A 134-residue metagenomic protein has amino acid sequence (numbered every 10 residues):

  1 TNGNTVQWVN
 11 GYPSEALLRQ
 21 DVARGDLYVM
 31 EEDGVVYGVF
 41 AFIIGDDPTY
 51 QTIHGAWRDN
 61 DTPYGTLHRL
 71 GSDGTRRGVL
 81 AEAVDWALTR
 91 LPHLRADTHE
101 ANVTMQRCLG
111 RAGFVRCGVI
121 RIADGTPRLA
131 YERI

Functional and structural regions predicted by a protein language model:
T1-L17: Conserved GNAT-fold acetyl-CoA-binding loop/helix
R19-R24: Short loop/turn motifs at secondary-structure junctions and domain boundaries
V29, V35-G45: Conserved beta-strand in the GNAT
A41-T75: Conserved acyl-donor/pantetheine-binding loop and adjacent beta-alpha core of acyl/acetyltransferases and related
S72-T89, Q106-R111: Conserved acetyl-CoA-binding loop-helix of GNAT-fold acetyltransferases
T89-A101: Conserved GNAT acetyl-CoA-binding A-motif
E100-G118, T126: Conserved active-site alpha-helix within GNAT-family acetyltransferase domains
I122-I134: C-terminal "cap" of GNAT-fold acetyltransferases
